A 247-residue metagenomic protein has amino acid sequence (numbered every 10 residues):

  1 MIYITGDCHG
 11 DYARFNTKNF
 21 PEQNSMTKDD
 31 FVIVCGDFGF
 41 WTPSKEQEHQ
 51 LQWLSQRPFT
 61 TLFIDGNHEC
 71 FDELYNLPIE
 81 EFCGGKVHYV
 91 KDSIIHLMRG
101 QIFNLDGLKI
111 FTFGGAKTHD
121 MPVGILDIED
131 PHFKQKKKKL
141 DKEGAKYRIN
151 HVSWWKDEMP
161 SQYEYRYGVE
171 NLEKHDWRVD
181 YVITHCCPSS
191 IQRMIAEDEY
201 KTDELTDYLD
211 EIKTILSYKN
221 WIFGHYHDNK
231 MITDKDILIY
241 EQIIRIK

Functional and structural regions predicted by a protein language model:
M1-Y3, Q101-T112, Y181, T233-I237: Beta-strand-turn-beta hairpins that frame and shape the catalytic cleft of phosphate-ester-processing enzymes
T5, G10-L105, D198, T202-L209 (+2 more regions): Core catalytic region of metal-dependent phosphoesterases/phosphodiesterases, especially metallo-beta-lactamase-like
C8, P21-Q23, N104-D106, N171-R178 (+3 more regions): A structural signal for the main folded, soluble domain(s) of proteins
H9-G10, G39-F40, H68-C70, G115-H119 (+3 more regions): Short, solvent-exposed loop/turn segments at secondary-structure junctions
C35, H185, G224: Conserved residues at the C-terminal ends of beta-strands
D92, D106-E199: Active-site-proximal loop/helix segment associated with metal-binding centers of metalloenzymes
R99-Q101, G115, N220-M231: Acidic carboxylate-rich catalytic motifs and surrounding loops in phosphoryl-/glycosyl-chemistry enzymes
Y200, D207-I215, F223-K247: Binuclear metal-dependent phosphoesterase catalytic core
